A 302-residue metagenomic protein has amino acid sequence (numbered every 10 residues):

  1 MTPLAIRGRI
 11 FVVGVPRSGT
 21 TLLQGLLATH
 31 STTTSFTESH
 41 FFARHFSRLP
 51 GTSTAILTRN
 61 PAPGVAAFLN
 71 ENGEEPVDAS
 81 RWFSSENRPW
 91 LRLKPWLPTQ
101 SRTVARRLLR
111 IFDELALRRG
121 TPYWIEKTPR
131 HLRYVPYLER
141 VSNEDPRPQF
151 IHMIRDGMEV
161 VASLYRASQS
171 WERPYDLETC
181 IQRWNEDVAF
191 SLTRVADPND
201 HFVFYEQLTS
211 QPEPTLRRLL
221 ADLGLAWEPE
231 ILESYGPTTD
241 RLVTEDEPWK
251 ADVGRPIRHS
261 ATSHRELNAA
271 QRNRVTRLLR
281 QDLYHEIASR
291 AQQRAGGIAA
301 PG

Functional and structural regions predicted by a protein language model:
M1-I10, Y165-Q169, R173-P174, N185 (+2 more regions): PAPS-dependent sulfotransferases, especially Golgi type II membrane carbohydrate sulfotransferases
V15: P-loop (Walker A) phosphate-binding loop of NTP-binding proteins
S18: ATP-binding Walker
T21-T33: A conserved segment at the C-terminal end of the G1
E38-K127, H131, P256-I257, A261: PAPS-dependent sulfation machinery
T54-R59, P63-S85, E126-K127, V135-L138 (+3 more regions): Anion-recognition interface
F112-L232, L242-P256: PAPS-dependent sulfotransferase catalytic domain
